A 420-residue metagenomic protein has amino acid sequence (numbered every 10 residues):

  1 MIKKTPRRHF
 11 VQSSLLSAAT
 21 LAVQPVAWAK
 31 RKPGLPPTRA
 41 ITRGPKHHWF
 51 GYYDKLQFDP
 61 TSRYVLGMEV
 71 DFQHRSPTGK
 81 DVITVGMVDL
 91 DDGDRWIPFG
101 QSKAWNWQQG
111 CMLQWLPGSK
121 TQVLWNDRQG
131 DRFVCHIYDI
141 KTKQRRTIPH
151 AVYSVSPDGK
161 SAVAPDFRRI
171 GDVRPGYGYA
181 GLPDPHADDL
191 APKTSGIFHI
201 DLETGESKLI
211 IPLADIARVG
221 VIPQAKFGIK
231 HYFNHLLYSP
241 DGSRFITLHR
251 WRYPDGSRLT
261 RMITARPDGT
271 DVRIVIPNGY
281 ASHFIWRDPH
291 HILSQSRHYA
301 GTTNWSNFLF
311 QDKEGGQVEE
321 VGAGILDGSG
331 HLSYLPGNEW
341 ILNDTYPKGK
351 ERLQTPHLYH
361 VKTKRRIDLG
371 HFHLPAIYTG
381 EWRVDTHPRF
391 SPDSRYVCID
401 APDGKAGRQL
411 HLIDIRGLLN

Functional and structural regions predicted by a protein language model:
M1-A18: N-terminal secretory signal peptides and thylakoid transit peptides that target proteins across membranes
I41-H47, F99-N106, S207-F227, L369-G380: Surface-exposed loop and turn segments in beta-propeller and other repeat-based domains that flank or scaffold
Y52, K80-V123: Blade-loop segments of beta-propeller domains
L56-Y64, C111-Q122, Y153-S161, L237-R244 (+3 more regions): Blade-terminus and WD-like Trp-Asp/Gly-His loop motifs, strongest in beta-propeller folds
M68-D81, F167-K193, H249-R258, R297-T302 (+2 more regions): Short, conserved, GDST-rich strand-edge loop motifs in beta-rich repeat architectures
G110-M112, W125-G196, P212-P223: Asp-box/WD-like beta-propeller blade repeats and closely related beta-sheet repeat scaffolds
G322-H331, R365-H387: Conserved blade-ending motifs and adjacent loop-strand segments that build the rim/top face of beta-propeller domains
A323-T363: Loop/turn-rich, solvent-exposed surfaces of beta-rich toroidal or solenoidal domains
